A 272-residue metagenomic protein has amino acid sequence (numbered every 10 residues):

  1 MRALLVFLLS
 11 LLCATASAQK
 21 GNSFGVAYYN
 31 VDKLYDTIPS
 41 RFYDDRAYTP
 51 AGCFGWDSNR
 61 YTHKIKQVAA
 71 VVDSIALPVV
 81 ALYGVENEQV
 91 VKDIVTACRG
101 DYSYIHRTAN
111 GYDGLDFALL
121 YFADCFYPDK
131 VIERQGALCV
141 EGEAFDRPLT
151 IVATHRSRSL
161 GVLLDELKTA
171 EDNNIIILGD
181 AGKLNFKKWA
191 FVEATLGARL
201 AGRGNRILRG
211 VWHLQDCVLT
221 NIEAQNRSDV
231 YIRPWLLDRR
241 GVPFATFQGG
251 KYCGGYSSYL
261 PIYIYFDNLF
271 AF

Functional and structural regions predicted by a protein language model:
A3-T15: Sec-dependent N-terminal signal peptides
A18-A97, A109, D267-F272: N-terminal, active-site-proximal structural segment of metallo-dependent hydrolase catalytic domains
Q19, K168-I176, G182-F272: Metal-dependent phosphoester-hydrolase catalytic domains
S23-D36, K130, P148-S157: Active-site-proximal beta-strand elements of phosphoester/diester hydrolases
V26-V31, V68-V91, L120, I151-T154 (+4 more regions): Active-site beta-strand/loop signature of hydrolases that rely on acidic residues for catalysis
V31-L34, E86-Q89, A109-D113, C125-Y127 (+5 more regions): Solvent-exposed loop/turn segments at secondary-structure junctions within structured extracellular/periplasmic domains
C53, R60-V68, Y102-H106, L200-R206 (+1 more regions): N-terminal post-signal-peptidase region of extra-cytosolic proteins
V85-P148, T154: Structured beta-strand-rich core segments of catalytic domains in phosphoester-bond hydrolases
